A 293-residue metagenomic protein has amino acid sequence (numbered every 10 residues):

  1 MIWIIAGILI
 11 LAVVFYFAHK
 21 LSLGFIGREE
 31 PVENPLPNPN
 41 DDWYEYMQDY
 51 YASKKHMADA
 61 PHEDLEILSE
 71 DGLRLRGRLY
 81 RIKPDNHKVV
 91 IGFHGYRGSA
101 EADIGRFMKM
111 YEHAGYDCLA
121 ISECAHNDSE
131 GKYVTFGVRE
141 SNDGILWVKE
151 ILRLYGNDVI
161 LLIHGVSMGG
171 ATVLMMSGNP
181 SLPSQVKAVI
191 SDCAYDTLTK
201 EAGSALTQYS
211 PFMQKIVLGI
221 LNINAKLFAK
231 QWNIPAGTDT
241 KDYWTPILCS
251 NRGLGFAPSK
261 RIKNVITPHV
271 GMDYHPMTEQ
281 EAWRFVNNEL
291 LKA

Functional and structural regions predicted by a protein language model:
I5-L68: An N-terminal hydrophobic leader/cap segment in hydrolases
K54, L65-S69, L75-R76, N222-A293: Serine-hydrolase catalytic core
H87-G95: Short beta-strand element of the alpha/beta-hydrolase
M108-E130: Conserved alpha/beta-hydrolase
V134-Y155: Alpha/beta-hydrolase active-site loop
Y155-S167: Alpha/beta-hydrolase fold nucleophile elbow
G165-M175: Glycine-rich nucleophile elbow surrounding the catalytic serine of serine-hydrolase chemistry
M175-N233, K241: Hydrolase active-site cap/lid region
